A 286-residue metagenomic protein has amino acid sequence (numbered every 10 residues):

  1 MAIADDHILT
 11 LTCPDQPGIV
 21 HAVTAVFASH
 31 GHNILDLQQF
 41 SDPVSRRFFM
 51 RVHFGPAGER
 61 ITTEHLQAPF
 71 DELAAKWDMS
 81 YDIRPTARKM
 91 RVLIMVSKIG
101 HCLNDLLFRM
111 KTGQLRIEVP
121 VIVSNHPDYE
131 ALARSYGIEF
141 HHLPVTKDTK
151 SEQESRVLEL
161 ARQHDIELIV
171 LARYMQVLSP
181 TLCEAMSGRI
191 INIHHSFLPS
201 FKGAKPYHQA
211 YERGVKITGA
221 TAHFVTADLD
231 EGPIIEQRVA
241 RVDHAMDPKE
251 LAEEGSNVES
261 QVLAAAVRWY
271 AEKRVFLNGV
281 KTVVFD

Functional and structural regions predicted by a protein language model:
M1, G31, F54-G55: Contiguous, function-dense segments enriched for cysteine-driven chemistry and partner/ligand-binding capacity
A2-P14: Short glycine-/aliphatic-rich beta-strand segments at the starts of folded cytosolic domains
H21-A22, A265: Alpha-helical macromolecular-interaction surfaces
A25: Short glycine/proline-centered loop/turn elements that form peptide/ligand docking sites
A28-I34, A74-D78: Short secondary-structure junctions
N33-D42: A short beta-strand-loop structural module common to alpha/beta enzyme folds
S41-D286: One-carbon transfer enzymes
